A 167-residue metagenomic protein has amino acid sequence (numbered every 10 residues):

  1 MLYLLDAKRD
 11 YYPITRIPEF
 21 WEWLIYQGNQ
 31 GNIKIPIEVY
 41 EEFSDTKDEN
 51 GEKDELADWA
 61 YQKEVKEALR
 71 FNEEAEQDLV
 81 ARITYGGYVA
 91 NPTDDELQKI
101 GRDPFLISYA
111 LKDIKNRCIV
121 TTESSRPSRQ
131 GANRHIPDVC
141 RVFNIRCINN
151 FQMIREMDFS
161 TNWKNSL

Functional and structural regions predicted by a protein language model:
L2-R117, S125-R126: Active-site-proximal, substrate-binding regions of enzyme catalytic domains and RNA-binding/basic surfaces
N116, S125-L167: Acidic, PIN/NYN-like endoribonuclease modules and their adjacent C-terminal/linker elements
